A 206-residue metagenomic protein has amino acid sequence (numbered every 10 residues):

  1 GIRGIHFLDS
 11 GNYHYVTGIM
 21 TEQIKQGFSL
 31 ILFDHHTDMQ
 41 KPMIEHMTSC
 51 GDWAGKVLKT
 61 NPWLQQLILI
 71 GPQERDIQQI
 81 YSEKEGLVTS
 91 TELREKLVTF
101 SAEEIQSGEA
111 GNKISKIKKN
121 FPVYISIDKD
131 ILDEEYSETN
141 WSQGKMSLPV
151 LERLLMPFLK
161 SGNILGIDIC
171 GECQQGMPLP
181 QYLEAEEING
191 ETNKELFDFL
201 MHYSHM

Functional and structural regions predicted by a protein language model:
G1-L8, N12-S29, D52, P62 (+3 more regions): Catalytic cores of soluble, metal-dependent hydrolases
L30-P42, W53: Long, hydrophobic, well-ordered secondary-structure blocks that form the structural core and pocket-lining surfaces
E45-T48: Glycine- and acidic-residue-enriched helix-capping/strand-helix junction motifs
